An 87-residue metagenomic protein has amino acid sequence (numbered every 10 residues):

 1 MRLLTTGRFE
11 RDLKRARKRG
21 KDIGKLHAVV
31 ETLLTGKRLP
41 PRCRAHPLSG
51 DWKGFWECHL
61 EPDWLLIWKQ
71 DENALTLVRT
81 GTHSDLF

Functional and structural regions predicted by a protein language model:
M1-P62, Q70-V78, S84-F87: Basic, Lys/Arg-enriched alpha-helical interface segments
